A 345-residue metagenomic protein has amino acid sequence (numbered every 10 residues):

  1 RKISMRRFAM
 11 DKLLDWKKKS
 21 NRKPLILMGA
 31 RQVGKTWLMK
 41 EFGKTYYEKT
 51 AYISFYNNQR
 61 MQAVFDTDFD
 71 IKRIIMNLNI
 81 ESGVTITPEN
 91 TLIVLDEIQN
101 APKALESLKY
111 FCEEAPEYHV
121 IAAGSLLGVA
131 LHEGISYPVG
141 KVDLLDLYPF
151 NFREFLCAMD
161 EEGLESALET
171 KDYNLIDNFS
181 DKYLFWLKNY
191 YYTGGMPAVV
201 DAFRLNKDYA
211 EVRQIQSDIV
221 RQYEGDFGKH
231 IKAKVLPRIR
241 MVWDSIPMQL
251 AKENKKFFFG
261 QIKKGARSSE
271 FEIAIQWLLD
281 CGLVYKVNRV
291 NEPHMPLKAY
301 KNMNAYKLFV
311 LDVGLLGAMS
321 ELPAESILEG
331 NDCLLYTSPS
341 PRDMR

Functional and structural regions predicted by a protein language model:
R6-K19: Pre-Walker A adenine-sensing motif
L27: Hydrophobic anchor at the beta1->P-loop junction of P-loop NTPases
K35: Conserved lysine of the Walker
L38: Hydrophobic positions on the alpha1 helix immediately C-terminal to the Walker A/P-loop
Q59-V84: Short glycine-rich substrate-engagement loop in P-loop NTPases that contacts/grips substrate
H119-S125: Structural recognition of the conserved hydrophobic beta-strand(s) that form the central parallel beta-sheet of P-loop
E133-M248: Interdomain motor-coupling "hinge/lid" segment immediately C-terminal to the ATP-binding subdomain of NTP-driven enzymes
L205, A210-S338, R342-R345: Accessory nucleic acid-recognition modules appended to NTPase machines
